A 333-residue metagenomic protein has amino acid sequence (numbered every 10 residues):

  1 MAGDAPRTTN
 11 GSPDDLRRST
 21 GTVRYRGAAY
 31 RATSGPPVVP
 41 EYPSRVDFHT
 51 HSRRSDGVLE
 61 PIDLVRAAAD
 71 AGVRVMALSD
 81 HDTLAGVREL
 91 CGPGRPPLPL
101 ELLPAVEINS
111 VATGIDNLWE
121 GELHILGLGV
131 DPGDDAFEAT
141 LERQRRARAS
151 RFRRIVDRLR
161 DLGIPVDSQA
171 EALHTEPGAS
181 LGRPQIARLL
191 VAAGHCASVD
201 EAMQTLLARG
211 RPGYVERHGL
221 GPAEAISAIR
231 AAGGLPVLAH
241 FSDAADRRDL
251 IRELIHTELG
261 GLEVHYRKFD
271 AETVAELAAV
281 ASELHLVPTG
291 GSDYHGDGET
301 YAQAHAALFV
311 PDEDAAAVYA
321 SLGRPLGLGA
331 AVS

Functional and structural regions predicted by a protein language model:
A2, T8, S12-P13, R18-Y25 (+1 more regions): Mid-to-C-terminal alpha-helical segments outside catalytic/metal-binding sites
G3-G121, T205-A208, E224-S227, A232-A245 (+1 more regions): An N-terminally biased module of ancient metal coordination in phosphate/nucleic-acid-related enzymes
R18-Y30, S34, P93-R252, A317 (+1 more regions): Extended substrate/RNA-proximal surfaces in nucleic-acid metabolism proteins
P96-P97, A187, T257, S282-E283 (+2 more regions): Short alpha-helix boundary/capping motifs
R247, A271, V287, G291-V332: Catalytic core of soluble alpha/beta enzymes
